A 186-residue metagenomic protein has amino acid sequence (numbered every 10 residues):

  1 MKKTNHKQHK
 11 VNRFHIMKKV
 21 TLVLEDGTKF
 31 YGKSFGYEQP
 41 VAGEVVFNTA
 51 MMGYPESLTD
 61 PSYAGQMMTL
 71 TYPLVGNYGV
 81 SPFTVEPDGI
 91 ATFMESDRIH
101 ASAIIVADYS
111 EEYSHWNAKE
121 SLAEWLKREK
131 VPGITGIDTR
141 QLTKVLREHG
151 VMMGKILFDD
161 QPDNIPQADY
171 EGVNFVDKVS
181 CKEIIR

Functional and structural regions predicted by a protein language model:
K2-T4: Polybasic, lysine-rich low-complexity intrinsically disordered segments
H6-H9, H15: Low-complexity, intrinsically disordered or signal/transmembrane-proximal segments
F14-R186: RNA-binding accessory domains that recognize and position tRNA/RNA substrates
